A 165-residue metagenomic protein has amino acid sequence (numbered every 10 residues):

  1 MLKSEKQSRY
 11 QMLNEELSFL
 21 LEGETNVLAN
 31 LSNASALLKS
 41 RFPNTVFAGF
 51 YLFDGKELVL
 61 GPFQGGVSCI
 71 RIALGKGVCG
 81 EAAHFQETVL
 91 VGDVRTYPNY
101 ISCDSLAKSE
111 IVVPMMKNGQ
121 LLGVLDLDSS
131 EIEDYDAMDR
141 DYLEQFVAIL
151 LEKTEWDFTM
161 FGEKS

Functional and structural regions predicted by a protein language model:
M1-G61, Q145, I149-S165: Intrinsically disordered, low-complexity terminal regulatory regions
T45, F53-C103: Regulatory sensory and allosteric helical modules in signal-transduction proteins and certain transcription factors
F47, V112, V124: Short hydrophobic/aromatic beta-strand element in the GNAT-like acyltransferase core that lines or flanks the acyl-donor
S109-M116: A short, aliphatic-rich beta-strand micro-motif
M116-S129: Sensory-domain boundary capping and coupling elements
E131-E133: A generic structural motif
Y135-A137, Y142, W156: Well-ordered alpha/beta subsegment
